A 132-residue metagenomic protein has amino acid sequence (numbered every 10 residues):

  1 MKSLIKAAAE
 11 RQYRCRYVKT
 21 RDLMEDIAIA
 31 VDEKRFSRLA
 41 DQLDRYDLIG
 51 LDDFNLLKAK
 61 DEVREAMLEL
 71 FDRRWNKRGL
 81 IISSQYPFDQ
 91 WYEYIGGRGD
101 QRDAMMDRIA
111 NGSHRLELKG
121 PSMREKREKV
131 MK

Functional and structural regions predicted by a protein language model:
I5, A9, R14, D22-D44 (+1 more regions): Replace "adjacent to P-loop NTPase cores in ATP/GTP-dependent enzymes" with "adjacent to NTP-binding cores
D47: Conserved acidic residues
